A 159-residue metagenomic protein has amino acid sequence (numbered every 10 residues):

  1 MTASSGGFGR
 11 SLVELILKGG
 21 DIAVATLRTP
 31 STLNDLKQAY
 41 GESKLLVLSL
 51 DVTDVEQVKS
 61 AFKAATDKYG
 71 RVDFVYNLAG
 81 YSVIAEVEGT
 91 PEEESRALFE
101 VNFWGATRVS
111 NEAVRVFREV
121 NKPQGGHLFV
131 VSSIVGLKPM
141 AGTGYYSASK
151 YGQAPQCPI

Functional and structural regions predicted by a protein language model:
M1-V24: Canonical Rossmann dinucleotide-binding motif of NAD(H)/NADP(H)-dependent dehydrogenases/reductases, specifically
L50-S60, E92: The beta1-alpha1 cofactor-binding region of Rossmann-like NAD(H)/NADP(H)-dependent oxidoreductases
L78-V83: Conserved NAD(P)H cofactor-binding loop of Rossmann-fold oxidoreductase domains
E86-V87, E94-L98: Substrate-binding pocket helix/loop in short-chain dehydrogenase/reductase
T90, P139-S147: Active-site loop-to-helix junction immediately N-terminal to the catalytic Tyr of the SDR YXXXK motif in Rossmann-fold
S110, S149: Active-site helix of classical SDR
S133: Residue(s) in the substrate-gating loop at a strand-loop-helix junction that position the organic substrate next
